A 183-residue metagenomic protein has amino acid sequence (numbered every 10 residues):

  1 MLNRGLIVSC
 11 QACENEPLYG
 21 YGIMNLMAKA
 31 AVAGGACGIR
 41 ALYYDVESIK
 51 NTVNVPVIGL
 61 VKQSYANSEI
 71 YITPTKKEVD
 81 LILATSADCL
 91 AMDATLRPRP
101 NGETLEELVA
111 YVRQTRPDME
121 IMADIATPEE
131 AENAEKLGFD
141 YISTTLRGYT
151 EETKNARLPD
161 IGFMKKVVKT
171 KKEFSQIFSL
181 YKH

Functional and structural regions predicted by a protein language model:
M1-A84, T115-I121, E129-K136: Conserved N-terminal beta1-alpha1 strand-loop-helix module at the mouth
L2-N25, G148, G162-K172, I177-H183: C-terminal alpha-helical cap/extension of soluble enzyme domains
R40, I125, F178: Conserved residues at beta->alpha junctions
L60-K171: Conserved anion-binding
